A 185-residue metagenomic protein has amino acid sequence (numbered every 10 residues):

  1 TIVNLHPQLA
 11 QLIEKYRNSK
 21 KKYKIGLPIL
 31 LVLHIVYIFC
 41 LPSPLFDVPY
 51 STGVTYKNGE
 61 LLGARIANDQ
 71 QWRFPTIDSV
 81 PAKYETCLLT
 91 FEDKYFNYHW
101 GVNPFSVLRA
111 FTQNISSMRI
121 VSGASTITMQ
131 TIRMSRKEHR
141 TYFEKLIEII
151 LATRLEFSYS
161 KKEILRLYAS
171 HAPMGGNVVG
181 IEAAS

Functional and structural regions predicted by a protein language model:
T1-S185: Juxtamembrane regions of bacterial inner-membrane/periplasmic proteins, predominantly the peptidoglycan biogenesis
